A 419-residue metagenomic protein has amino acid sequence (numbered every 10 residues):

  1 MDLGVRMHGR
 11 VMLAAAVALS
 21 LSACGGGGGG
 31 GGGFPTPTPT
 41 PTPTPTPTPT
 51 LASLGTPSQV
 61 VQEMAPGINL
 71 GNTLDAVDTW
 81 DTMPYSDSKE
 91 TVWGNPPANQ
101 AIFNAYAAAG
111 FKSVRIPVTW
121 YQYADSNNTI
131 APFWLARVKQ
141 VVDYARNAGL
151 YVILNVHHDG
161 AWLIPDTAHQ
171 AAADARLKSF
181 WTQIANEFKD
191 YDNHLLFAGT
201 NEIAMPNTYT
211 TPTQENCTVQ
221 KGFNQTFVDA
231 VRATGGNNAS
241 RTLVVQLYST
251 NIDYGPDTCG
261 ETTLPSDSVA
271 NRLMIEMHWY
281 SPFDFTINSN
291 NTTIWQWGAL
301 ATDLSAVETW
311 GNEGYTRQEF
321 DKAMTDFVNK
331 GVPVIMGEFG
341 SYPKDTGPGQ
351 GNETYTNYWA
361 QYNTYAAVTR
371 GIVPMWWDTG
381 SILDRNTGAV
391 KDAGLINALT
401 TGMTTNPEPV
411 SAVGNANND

Functional and structural regions predicted by a protein language model:
M1-L13: Bacterial N-terminal signal peptides that target proteins for export
S20-A23: C-terminal motif of bacterial Sec signal peptides marking the signal peptidase cleavage site
G25-P35: Bacterial lipoprotein signal-peptidase II cleavage site
T36-S113, D326: N-terminal carbohydrate-binding accessory modules
G71-A98, S126-I130, A168-H169, D284-Y315: Acidic/histidine-rich helix-loop elements that form or flank divalent-metal/phosphate-binding sites at the catalytic
W93-S113, A124, N128-H158, W162-G199 (+1 more regions): An active-site-proximal structural segment forming one wall of the substrate-binding cleft that immediately precedes
A175-N312, D321-S341, T369-I372: Active-site region of glycoside hydrolase catalytic domains
T346-D419: Aromatic-rich peripheral "rim/lid" segments of glycoside hydrolase catalytic domains that contact and position glycan
